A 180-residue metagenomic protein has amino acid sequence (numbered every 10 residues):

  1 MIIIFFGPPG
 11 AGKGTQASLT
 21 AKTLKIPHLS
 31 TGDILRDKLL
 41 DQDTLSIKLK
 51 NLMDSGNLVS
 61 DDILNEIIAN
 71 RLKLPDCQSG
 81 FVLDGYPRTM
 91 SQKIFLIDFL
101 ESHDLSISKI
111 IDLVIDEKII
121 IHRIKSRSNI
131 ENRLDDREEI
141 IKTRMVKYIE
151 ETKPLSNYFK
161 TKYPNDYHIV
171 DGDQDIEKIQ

Functional and structural regions predicted by a protein language model:
M1-Q180: Glycine-rich phosphate-binding loop of ATP-dependent small-molecule kinases
